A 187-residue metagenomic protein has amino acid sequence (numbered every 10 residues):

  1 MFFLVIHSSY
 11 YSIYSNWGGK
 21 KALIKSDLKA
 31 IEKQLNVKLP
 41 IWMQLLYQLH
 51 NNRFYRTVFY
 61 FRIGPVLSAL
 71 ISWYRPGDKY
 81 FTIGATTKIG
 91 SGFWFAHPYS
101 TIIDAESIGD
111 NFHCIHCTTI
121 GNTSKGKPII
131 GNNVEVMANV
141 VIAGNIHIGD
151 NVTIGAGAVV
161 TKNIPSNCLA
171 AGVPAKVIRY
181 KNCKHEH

Functional and structural regions predicted by a protein language model:
M1-K79, H187: Terminal amphipathic alpha-helical/low-complexity segments used for targeting or macromolecular assembly
P76-I178: Structural signal for interior beta-strand "rungs" in well-ordered beta-sheet cores of soluble enzyme domains
I178-R179, H187: Ordered, amphipathic secondary-structure segments that act as subunit-interaction surfaces in large macromolecular
